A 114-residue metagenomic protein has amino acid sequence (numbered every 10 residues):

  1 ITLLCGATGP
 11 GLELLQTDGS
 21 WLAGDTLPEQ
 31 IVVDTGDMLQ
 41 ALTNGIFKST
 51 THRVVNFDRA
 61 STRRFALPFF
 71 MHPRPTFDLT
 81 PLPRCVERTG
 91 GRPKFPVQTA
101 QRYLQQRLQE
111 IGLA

Functional and structural regions predicted by a protein language model:
I1-A114: C-terminal flanking tails of non-heme Fe-dependent oxygenases
